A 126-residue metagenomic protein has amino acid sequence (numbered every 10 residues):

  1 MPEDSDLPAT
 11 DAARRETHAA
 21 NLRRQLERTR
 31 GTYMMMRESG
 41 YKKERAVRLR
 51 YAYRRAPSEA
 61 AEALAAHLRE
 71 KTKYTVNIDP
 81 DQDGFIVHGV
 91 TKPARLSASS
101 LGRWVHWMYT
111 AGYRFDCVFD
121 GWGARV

Functional and structural regions predicted by a protein language model:
P2-V126: Long, contiguous binding/interaction regions
